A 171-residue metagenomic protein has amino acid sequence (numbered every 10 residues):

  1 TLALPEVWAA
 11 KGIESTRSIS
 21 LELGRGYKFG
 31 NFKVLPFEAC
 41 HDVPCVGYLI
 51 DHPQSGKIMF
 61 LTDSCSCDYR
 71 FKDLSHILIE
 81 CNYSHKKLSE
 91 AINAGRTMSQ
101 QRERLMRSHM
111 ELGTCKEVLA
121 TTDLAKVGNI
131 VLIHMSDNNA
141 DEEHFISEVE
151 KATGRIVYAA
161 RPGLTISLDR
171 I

Functional and structural regions predicted by a protein language model:
T1-L4, L21, L61, I79-E80 (+1 more regions): Generic beta-sheet signal
T1-Y27: Active-site HxH/HxHxD metal-binding segment of metal-dependent hydrolases
E6-W8, R25, D42-P44, S66-Y69 (+2 more regions): Active-site environment of divalent metal-dependent phosphoester hydrolases
V7-I13, D51, L61-L74, L119 (+1 more regions): Alpha-helix C-terminal capping segments
I13-S15, F29-N31, P53-S55, L124-A125 (+1 more regions): Short, well-ordered coil/turn elements that cap or connect secondary structure elements
L21-H76, I166-I171: Core dinuclear metal-dependent hydrolase active-site scaffold
F71-G163: Cap/insert and terminal regions of metallo-dependent hydrolase folds
